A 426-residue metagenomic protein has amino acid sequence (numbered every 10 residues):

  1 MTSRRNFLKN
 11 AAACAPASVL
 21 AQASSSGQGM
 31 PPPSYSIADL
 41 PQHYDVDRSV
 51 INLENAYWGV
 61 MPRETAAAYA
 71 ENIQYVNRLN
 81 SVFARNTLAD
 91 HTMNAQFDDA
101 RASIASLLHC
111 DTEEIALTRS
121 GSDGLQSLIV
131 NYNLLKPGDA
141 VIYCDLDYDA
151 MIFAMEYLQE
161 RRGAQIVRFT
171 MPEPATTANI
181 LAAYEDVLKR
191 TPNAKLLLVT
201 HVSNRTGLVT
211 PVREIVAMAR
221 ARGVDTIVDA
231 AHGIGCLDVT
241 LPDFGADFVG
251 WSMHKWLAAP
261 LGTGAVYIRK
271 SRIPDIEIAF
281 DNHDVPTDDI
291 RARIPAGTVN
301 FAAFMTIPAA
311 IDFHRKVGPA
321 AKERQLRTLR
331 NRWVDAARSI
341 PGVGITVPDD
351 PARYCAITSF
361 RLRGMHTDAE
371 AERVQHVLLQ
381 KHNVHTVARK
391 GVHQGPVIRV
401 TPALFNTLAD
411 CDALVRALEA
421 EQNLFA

Functional and structural regions predicted by a protein language model:
T2, N6-A426: Pyridoxal 5′-phosphate
